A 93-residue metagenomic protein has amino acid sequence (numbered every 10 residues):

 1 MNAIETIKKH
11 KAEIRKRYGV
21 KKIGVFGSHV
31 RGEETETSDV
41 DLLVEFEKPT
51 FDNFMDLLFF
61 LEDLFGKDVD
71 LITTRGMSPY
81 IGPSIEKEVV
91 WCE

Functional and structural regions predicted by a protein language model:
M1-K22, V30-E36, E47-E93: Catalytic core of pol beta-like nucleotidyltransferases
V25: Conserved histidines in hydrophobic membrane contexts and catalytic metal-binding motifs
D39-V40: Short glycine-rich His-centered loop
L43-E45: Short hydrophobic/aromatic beta-strand micro-patches that form the beta-sheet surface supporting nucleotide- or nucleic
